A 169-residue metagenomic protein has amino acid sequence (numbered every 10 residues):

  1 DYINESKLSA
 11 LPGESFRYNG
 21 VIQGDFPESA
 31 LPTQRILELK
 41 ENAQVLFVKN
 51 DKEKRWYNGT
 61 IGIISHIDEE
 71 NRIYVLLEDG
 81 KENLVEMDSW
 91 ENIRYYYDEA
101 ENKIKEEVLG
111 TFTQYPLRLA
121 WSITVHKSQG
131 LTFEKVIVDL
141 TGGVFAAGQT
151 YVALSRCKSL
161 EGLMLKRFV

Functional and structural regions predicted by a protein language model:
Y2-S155, S159-F168: Core RecA-like ATPase module of SF1/SF2 helicases and allied nucleic-acid translocases
